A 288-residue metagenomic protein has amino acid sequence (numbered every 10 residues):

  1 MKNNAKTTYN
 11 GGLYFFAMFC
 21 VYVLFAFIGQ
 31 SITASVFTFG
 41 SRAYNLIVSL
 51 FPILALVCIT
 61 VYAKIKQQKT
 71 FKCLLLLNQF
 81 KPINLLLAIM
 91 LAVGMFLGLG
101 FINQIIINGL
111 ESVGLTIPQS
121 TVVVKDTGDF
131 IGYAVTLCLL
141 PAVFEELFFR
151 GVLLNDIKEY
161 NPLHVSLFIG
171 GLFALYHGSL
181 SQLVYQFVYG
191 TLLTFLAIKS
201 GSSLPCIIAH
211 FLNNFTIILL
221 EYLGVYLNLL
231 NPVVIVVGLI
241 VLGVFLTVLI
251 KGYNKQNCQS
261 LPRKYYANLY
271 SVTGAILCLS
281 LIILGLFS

Functional and structural regions predicted by a protein language model:
M1-C73, T216-S288: N-terminal, membrane-interfacial amphipathic/helix-forming hydrophobic leader that caps and precedes the first
K2, K69, F80, E111-S112 (+2 more regions): Juxtamembrane helix-boundary/capping and inter-helix hinge elements in multi-pass membrane proteins
F15, Y44-N45, L74, L85 (+3 more regions): Alpha-helical transmembrane segments and their helix-entry boundary regions
F15-F27, S49, I53, V57 (+8 more regions): Alpha-helical transmembrane spans of integral membrane proteins, capturing the lipid-embedded, hydrophobic core of TM
F25, Q30, L56-T60, K64 (+7 more regions): Alpha-helical transmembrane segments of polytopic integral membrane proteins, especially the permease/helical cores
F27-V36, F101-S112, P205, L212: Membrane-helix interface motif
T38-I47, K72-P141, L286-S288: Juxtamembrane helix-loop-helix connectors linking adjacent transmembrane helices in multi-pass membrane enzymes
F130-L284: Transmembrane helix-loop-helix hairpins at the membrane interface of multi-pass integral membrane proteins
